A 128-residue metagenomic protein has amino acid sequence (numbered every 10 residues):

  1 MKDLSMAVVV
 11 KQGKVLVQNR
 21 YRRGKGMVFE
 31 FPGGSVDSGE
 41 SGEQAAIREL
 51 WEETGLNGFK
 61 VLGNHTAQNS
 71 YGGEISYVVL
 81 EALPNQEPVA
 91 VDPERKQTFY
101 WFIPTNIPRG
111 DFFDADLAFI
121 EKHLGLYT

Functional and structural regions predicted by a protein language model:
M1-L16, P32-S35, S76: Conserved N-terminal beta-strand and adjoining loop/helix that marks the start of the Nudix/MutT-like hydrolase domain
D3, T66-V89, Y100-N106, D116-L126: Active-site-adjacent beta-strand/loop module that shapes the phosphate/pyrophosphate-binding cleft
G13, G34, R48, F102-T105: Structural detector for helix-capping/boundary residues
L16, G24, P108: Flexible, glycine-rich phosphate/dinucleotide-binding loops and adjacent beta-alpha linkers at cofactor/substrate
R20: Short loop/turn segments immediately following the C-termini of beta-strands
R23-F29: A conserved beta-turn-beta hairpin within the catalytic core of GNAT-like acetyltransferases that forms part
F31-N64: The catalytic Nudix box helix
R95: Positively charged, solvent-exposed patches that mediate nucleic-acid binding
